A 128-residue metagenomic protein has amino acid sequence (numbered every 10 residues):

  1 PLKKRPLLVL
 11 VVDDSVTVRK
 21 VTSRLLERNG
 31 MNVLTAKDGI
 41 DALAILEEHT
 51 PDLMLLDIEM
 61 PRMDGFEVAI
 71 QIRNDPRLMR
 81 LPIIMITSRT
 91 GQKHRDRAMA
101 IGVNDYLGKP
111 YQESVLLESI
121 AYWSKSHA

Functional and structural regions predicted by a protein language model:
K20-R28: Charged docking surfaces used in two-component/phosphorelay signaling
G30-K37, I45, L107: Short hydrophobic/Thr-rich beta-strand motif most characteristic of the beta2 strand and flanking loop of CheY-like
H49-L55: Active-site beta3 strand of CheY-like receiver
M60-M63: Receiver (REC) domain active-site loop signature in two-component systems and cognate sites in sensor histidine kinases
Y111-I120: C-terminal output helix
